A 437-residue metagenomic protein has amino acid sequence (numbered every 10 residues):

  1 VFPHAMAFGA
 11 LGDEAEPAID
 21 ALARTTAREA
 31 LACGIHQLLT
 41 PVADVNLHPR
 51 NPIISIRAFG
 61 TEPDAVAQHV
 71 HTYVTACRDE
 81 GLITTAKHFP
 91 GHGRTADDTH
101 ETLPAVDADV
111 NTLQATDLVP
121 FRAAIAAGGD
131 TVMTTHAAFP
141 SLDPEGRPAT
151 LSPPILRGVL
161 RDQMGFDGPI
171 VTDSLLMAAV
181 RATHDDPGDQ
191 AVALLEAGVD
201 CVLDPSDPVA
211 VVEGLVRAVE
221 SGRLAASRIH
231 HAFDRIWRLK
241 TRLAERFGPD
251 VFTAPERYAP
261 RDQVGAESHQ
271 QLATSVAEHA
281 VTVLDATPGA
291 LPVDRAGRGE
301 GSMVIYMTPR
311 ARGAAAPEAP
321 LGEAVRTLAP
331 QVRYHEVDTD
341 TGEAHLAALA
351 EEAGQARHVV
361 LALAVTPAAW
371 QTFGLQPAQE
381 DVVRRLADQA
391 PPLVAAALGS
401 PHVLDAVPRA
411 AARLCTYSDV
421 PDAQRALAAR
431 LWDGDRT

Functional and structural regions predicted by a protein language model:
V1-A15, A58-G60: A charged helix-plus-loop insertion that forms the helical arch/lid used to bind and gate nucleic-acid substrates
V1-P3, I19-N46, V66-G93: Glycine-rich, aromatic-flanked loop segments that form ligand/cofactor-binding clefts across common enzyme folds
A21-T25, E29, Q68-T72, A115-P120 (+3 more regions): A non-catalytic, amphipathic alpha-helix used as a structural packing/dimerization or gating element in enzyme scaffolds
V42-H48, F89-T95, E245-A259: Flexible hinge/switch segments at interdomain interfaces of large molecular machines
L47-R57: Flexible, glycine-rich active-site loops centered on histidine and acidic residues that chelate a metal or position
T61-R228: Second-shell residues forming the walls of enzyme active-site clefts
A182-T437: Preference for extracellular/luminal or secreted protein segments
